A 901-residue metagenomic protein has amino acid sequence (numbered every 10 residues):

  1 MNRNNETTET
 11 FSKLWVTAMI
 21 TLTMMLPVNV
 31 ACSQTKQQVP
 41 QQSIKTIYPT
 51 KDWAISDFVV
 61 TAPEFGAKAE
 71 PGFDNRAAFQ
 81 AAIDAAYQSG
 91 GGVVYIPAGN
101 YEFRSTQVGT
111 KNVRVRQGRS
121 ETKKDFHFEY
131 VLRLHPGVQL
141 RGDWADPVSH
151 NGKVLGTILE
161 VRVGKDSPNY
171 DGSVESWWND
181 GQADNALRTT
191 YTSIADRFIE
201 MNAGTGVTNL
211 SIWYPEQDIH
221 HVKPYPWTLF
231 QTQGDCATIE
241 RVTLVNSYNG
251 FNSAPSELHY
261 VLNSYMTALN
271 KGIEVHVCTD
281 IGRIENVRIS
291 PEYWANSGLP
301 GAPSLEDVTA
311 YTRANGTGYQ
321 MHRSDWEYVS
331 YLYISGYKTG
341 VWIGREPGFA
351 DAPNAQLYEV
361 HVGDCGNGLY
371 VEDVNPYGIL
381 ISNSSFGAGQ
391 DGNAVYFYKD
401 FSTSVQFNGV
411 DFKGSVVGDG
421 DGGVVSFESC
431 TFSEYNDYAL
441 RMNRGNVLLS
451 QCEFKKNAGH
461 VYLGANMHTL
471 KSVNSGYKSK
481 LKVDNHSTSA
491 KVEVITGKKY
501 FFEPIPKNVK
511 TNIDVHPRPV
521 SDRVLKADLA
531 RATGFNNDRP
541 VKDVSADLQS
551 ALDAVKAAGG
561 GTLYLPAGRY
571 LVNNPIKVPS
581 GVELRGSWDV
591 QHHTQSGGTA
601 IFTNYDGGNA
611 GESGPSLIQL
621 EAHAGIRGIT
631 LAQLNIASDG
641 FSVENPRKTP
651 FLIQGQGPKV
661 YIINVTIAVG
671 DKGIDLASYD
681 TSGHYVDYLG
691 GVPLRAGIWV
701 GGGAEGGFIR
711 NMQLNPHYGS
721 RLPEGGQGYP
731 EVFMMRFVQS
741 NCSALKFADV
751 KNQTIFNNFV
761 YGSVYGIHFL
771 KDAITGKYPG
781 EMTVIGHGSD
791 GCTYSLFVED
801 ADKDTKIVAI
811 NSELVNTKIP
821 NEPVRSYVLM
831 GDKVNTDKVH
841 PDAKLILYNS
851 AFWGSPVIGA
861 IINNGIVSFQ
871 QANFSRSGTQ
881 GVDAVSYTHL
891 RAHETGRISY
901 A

Functional and structural regions predicted by a protein language model:
T17-P27: Bacterial N-terminal signal peptides
A31-S33: Boundary at the C-terminal end of the N-terminal hydrophobic targeting segment
A62-P97, F103, A530-P566, K577 (+1 more regions): Acidic Gly/Asp/Thr-rich repetitive segments characteristic of extracellular carbohydrate-active and adhesion proteins
Q80-S89, E102-R141, D146-T208, Y214-C236 (+11 more regions): Extracellular beta-strand-rich solenoid/capping regions of secreted or surface-exposed proteins that bind or remodel
G92, G99, Y130, P136-V138 (+57 more regions): The right-handed parallel beta-helix/beta-solenoid scaffold, focusing on the short coil/turn and N-cap positions
P97, R141-D143, T208, W213 (+57 more regions): Feature marks extracellular polysaccharide-active and adherence modules
S105-T106, H150-G152, V163, E216-K223 (+31 more regions): Short glycine/acidic-rich loop motifs that flank beta-strands on beta-rich extracellular proteins
T888-T895: Conserved small/polar residues in nucleotide/adenosyl-binding loops
